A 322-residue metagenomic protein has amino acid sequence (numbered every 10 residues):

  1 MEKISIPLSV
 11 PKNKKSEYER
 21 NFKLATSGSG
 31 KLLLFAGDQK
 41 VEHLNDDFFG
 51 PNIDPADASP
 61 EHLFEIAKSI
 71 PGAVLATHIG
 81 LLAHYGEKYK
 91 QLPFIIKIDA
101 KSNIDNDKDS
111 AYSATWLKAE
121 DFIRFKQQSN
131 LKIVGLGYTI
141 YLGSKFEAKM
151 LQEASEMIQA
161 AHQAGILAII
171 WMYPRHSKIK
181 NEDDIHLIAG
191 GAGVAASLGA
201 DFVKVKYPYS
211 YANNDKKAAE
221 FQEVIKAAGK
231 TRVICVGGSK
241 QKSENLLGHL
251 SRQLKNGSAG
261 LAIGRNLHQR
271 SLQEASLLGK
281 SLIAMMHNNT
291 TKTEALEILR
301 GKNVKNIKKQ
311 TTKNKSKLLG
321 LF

Functional and structural regions predicted by a protein language model:
M1-H43, E87-Q91, A219, S316-F322: N-terminal amphipathic alpha-helix/helix-capping segment at the start of soluble metabolic enzymes
N13-F22, S59-L63, I79-L81: Short alpha-helical segments and helix-capping/turn motifs at coil-helix boundaries
G37, I79, Y207, G237-G238 (+1 more regions): Short secondary-structure boundary segments
V41-I70, V74, L81-I104, K108-V233 (+3 more regions): Alpha/beta enzyme core
I98-S102, S239, N266: Short, acidic/turn-prone active-site loops that include or flank metal/cofactor- and phosphate-binding residues
S210, S239-S243, L267-Q269: Short Gly/Pro-enriched loop/turn and capping motifs at secondary-structure junctions
L254-G257, H268-K309: C-terminal helical cap(s) of enzyme catalytic domains, especially alpha/beta-barrels
K302-F322: C-terminal extensions of enzymes
